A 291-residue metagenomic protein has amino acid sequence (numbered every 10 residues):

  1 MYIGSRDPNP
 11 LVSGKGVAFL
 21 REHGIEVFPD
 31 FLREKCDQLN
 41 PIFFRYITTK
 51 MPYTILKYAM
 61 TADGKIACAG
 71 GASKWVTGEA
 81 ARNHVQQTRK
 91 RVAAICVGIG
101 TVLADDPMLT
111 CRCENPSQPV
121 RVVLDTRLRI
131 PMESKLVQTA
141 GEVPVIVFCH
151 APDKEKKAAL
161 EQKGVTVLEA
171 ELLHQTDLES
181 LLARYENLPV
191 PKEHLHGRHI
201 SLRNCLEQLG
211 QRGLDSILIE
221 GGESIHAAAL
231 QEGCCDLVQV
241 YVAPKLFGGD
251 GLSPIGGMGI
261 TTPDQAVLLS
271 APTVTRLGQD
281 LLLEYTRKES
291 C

Functional and structural regions predicted by a protein language model:
M1-D37: Active-site loop-to-helix "anion-binding N-cap" substructures in soluble metabolic enzymes
Y2, R6, S13-A18, Y53-C291: Enzymes that bind and transform nitrogen-containing heteroaromatic metabolites
D30-A59: Proteins enriched for Cys/Gly/acidic motifs involved in redox and nucleic-acid/cofactor modification
